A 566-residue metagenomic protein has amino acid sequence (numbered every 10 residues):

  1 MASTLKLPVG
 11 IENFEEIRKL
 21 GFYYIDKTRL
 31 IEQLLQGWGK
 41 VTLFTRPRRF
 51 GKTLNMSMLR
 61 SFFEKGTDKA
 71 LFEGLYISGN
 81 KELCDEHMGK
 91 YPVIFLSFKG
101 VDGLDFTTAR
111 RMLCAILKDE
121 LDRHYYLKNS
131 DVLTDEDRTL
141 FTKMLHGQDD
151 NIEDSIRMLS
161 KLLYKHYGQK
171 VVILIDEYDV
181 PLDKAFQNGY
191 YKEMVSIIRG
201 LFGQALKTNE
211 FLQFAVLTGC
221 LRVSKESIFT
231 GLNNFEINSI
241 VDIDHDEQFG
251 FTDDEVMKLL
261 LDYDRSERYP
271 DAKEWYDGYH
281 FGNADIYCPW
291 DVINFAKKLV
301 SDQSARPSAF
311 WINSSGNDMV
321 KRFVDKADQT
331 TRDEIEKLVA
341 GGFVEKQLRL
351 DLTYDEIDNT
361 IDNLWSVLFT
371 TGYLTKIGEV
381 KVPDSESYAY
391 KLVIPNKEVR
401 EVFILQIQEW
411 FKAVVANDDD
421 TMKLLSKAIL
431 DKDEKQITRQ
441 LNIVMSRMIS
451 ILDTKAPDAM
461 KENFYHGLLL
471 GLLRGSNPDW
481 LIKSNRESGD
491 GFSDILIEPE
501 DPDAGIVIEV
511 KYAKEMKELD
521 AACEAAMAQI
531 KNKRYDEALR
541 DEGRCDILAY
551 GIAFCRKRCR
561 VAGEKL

Functional and structural regions predicted by a protein language model:
M1-E64, D68-N80: Walker A/P-loop-proximal flanking segment of P-loop NTPase domains
V9-R18, V101-L104, T108-E153, P181-F186: Conserved P-loop NTPase mechanochemical-coupling segment
G10, S61-Y126: P-loop NTPase motor core
L121, S155-H166, E193-Q213, Y535-A538: Substrate-engagement module of ASCE P-loop NTPases
V180, Y190-L232: Sensor-1/coupling segment of RecA-like P-loop NTPase cores
K225-L232, N238-K297: Amphipathic alpha-helical segments of the small helical/lid subdomains adjacent to P-loop NTPase cores
F235, Y287-R534, C559-L566: Extended alpha-helical interface modules used as scaffolds for assembling large macromolecular complexes
A538, E542-L566: Domain-level recognition of nuclease-like catalytic cores that cleave nucleotide substrates
